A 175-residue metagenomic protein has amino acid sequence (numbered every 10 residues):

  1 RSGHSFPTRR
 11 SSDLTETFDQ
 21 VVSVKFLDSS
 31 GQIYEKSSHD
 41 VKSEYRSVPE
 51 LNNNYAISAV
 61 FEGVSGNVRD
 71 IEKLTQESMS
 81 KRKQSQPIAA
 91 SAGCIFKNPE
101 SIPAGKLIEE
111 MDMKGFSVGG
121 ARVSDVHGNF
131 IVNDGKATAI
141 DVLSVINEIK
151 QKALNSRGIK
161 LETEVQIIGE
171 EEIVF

Functional and structural regions predicted by a protein language model:
H4-S11: Short, small-residue-biased leader/transition segments that mark boundaries at the very start of proteins
R10, T17-Q20, V24: DPxDG-like acidic metal-binding loop motif
S12-T15, K81-K83: Intrinsically disordered, low-complexity segments enriched in polar/charged residues with Gly/Pro, especially when
L27-S144, Q151-F175: Phosphate/pyrophosphate- and phosphate-bearing ligand-binding catalytic cores of soluble enzymes
